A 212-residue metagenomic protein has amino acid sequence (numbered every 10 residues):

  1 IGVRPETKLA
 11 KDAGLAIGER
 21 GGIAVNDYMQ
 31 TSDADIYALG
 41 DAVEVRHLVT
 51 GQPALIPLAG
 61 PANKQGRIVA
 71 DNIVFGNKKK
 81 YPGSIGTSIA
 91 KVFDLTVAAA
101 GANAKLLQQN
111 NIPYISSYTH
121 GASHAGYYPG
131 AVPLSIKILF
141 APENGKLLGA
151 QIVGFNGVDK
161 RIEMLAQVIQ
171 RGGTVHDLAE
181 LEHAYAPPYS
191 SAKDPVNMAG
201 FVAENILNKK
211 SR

Functional and structural regions predicted by a protein language model:
I1-D71, M164, V168: FAD-site-proximal beta/loop scaffold in flavoenzymes
K8, T31-Y37, P61-K64, A102 (+4 more regions): Conserved active-site and cofactor/substrate-binding residues in soluble primary-metabolism enzymes
A16-R20, G76-S88, P113, S117: A short alpha-helix-loop-beta-strand transition element characteristic of N-terminal alpha/beta dinucleotide-binding
G22-D27, F75, G121-A125: Glycine-rich, charged/polar anion/phosphate-binding loops that engage phosphate groups from diverse ligands
Q52-P57, N72-A100, E180-Y185: Active-site-proximal substrate-binding core of FAD-dependent oxidoreductases
A70-N77, I169, L207: Short, hydrophobic alpha-helical segments
F93-A100, Q109-R212: Flexible, glycine-rich terminal cap/loop adjacent to redox cofactors in electron-transfer oxidoreductases
